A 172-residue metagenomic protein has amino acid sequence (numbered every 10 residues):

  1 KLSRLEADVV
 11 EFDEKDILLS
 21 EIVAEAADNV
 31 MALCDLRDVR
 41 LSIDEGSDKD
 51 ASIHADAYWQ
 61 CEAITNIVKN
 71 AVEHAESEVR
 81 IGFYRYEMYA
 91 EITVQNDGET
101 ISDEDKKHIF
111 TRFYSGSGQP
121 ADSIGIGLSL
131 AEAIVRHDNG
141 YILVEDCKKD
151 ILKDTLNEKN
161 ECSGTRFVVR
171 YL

Functional and structural regions predicted by a protein language model:
A7-F12, D50-A55: Conserved micro-motifs of the catalytic ATP-binding
D8, L33-I43: Short conserved segments within the C-terminal catalytic ATPase subdomain
D13-D28: A conserved beta-strand-to-alpha-helix junction within the catalytic ATP-binding
E78-M88: Short beta-strand/loop element within the Bergerat-fold HATPase_c
I101-Y114: Short conserved segment of the HATPase_c
G127, A131: Short alpha-helical Gxxx[C/S/T] motif in the catalytic ATP-binding
N139-E158: Glycine-rich ATP-binding loops of the HATPase_c
